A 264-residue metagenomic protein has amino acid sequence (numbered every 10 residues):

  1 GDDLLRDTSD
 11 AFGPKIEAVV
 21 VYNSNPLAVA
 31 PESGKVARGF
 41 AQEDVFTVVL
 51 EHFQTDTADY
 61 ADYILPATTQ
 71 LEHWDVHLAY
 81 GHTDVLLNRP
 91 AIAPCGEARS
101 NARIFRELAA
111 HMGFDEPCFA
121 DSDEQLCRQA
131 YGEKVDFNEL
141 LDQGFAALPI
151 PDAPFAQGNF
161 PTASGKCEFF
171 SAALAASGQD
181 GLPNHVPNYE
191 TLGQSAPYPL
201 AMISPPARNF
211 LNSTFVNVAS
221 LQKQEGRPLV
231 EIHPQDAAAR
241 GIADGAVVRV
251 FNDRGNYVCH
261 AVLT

Functional and structural regions predicted by a protein language model:
G1-C95, R128-T264: A cross-kingdom feature strongest in bacterial/archaeal respiratory oxidoreductases
A91-R106: Alpha-amylase-like alpha-glycosidases and glucanotransferases acting on alpha-linked glucans and related
A102-C118: Non-catalytic, well-ordered alpha-helical segments in soluble enzyme domains
G113, E124, D253-G255: Short amphipathic alpha-helical surface patches that mediate protein-protein
F119-L126: Short catalytic/ligand-gating loop segments at beta-alpha or beta-beta junctions within enzyme catalytic domains
